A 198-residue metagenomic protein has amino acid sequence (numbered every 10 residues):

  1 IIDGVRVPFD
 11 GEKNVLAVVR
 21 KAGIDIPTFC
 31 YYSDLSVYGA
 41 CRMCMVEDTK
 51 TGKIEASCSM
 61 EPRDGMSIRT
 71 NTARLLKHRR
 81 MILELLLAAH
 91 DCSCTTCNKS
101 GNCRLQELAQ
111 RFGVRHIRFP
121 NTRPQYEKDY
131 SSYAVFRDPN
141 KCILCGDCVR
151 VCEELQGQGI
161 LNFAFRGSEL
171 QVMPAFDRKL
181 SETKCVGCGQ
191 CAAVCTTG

Functional and structural regions predicted by a protein language model:
I1-V5: Eukaryote-biased recognition of intrinsically disordered, low-complexity regulatory segments
R6-D64, A73-H78: N-terminal cofactor/phosphate-binding cores enriched in small/glycine residues, especially glycine-rich loops such as
R42-M43, K50-G187, A193, T197-G198: Fe-S ferredoxin-like electron-transfer domains and their immediately adjacent linker/connector regions across
